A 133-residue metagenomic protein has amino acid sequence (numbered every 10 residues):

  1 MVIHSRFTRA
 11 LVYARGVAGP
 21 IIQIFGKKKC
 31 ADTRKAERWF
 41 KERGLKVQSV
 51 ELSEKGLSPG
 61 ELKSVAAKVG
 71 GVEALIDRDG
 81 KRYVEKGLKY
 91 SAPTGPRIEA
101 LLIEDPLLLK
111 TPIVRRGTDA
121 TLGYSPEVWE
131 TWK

Functional and structural regions predicted by a protein language model:
M1-G16: N-terminal amphipathic/basic-hydrophobic helices that include classical n-h-c signal peptides and signal-anchor
A14-G26, L102, E130-W132: Long, low-complexity, intrinsically disordered polar/charged segments
A18-R38, V50: Local sequence-structure signature of Cys/Sec-based thiol-disulfide redox active-site neighborhoods
G44: Short glycine-rich hinge loops at helix-strand junctions in the catalytic core of two-component histidine kinases
V47: Hydrophobic anchor at the start of a short beta-strand that flanks the dinucleotide cofactor-binding loop
L52-K133: Thiol/selenol-based redox catalytic cores and closely related redox-interacting motifs
